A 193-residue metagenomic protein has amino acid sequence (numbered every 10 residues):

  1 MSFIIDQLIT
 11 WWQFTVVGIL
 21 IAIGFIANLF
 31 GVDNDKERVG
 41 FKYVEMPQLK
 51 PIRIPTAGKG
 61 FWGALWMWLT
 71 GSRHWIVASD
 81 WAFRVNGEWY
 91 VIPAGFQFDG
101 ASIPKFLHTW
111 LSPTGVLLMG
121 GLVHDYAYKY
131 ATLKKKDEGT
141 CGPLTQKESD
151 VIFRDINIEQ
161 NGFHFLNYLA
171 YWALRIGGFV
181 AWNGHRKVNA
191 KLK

Functional and structural regions predicted by a protein language model:
S2-K193: Extended terminal accessory/targeting regions
